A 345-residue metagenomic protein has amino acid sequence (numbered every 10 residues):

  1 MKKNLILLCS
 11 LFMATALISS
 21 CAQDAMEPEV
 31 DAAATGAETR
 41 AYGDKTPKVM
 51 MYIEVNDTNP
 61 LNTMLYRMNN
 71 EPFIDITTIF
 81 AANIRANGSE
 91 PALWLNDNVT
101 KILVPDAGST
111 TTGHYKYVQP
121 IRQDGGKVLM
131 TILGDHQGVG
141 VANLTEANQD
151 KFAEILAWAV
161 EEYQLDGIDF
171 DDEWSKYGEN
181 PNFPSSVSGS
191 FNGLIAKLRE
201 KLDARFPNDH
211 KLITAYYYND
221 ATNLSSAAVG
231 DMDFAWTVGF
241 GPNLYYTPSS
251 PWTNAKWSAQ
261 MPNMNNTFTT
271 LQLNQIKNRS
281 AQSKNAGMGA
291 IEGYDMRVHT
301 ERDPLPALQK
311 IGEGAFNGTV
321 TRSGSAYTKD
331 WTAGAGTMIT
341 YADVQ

Functional and structural regions predicted by a protein language model:
M1-N4, Q23: Positively charged n-region of N-terminal signal peptides that target proteins for export
N4-L5, G324: Small/flexible residues
L5-A14: Sec-dependent N-terminal signal peptides
L17-S20: C-terminal motif of bacterial Sec signal peptides marking the signal peptidase cleavage site
A22-Q345: Secreted glycan hydrolases and related glycan-binding modules that recognize and/or cleave
